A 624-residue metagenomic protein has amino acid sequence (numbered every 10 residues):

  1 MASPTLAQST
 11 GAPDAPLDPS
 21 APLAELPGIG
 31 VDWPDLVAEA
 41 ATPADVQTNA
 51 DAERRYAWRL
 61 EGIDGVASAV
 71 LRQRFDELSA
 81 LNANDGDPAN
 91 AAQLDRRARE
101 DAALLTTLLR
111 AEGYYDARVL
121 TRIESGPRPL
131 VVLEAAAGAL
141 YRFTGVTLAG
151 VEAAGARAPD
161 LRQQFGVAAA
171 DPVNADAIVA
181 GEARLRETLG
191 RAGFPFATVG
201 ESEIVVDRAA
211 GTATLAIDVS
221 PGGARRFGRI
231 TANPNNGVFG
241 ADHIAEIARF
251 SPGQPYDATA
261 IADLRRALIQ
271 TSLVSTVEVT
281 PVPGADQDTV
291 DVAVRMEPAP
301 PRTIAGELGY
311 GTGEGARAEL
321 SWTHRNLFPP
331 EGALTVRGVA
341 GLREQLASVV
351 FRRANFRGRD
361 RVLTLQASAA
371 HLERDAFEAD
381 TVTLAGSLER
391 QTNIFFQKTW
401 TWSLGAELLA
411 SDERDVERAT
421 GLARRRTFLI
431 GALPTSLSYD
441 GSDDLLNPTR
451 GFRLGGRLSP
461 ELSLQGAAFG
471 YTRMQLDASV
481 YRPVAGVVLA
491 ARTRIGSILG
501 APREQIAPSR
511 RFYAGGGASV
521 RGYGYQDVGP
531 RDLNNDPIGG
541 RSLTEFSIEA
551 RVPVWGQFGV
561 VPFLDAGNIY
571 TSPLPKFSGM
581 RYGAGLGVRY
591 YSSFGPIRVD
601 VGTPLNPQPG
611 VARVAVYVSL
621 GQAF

Functional and structural regions predicted by a protein language model:
Q8-T312, S321, T335-R353, A379 (+2 more regions): Periplasmic polypeptide-binding modules associated with outer-membrane biogenesis and secretion
D95-R96, N174-D176, A192, I204-V206 (+9 more regions): Outer-membrane beta-barrel domain signature
G181, E314-A316, R343-Q345, E378-L384 (+6 more regions): Residues that define the transmembrane beta-barrel architecture of outer-membrane proteins
A248, R302-T312, A318-L320, H324-G341 (+5 more regions): Transmembrane beta-strand segments that form the barrel wall of outer-membrane beta-barrel proteins
Q270, R302-T303, S403-Q557, P562-A566 (+2 more regions): C-terminal outer-membrane beta-barrel translocator/porin domains of Gram-negative envelope proteins and their
V274, A299-P301, L327-P329, F356-G358 (+6 more regions): Outer-membrane beta-barrel channels and translocator barrels
W322, P434, L586-S592, I597 (+1 more regions): Outer-membrane beta-barrel "beta-signal"
R353-T427, L433-T435: Transmembrane beta-barrel wall of Gram-negative outer-membrane proteins
